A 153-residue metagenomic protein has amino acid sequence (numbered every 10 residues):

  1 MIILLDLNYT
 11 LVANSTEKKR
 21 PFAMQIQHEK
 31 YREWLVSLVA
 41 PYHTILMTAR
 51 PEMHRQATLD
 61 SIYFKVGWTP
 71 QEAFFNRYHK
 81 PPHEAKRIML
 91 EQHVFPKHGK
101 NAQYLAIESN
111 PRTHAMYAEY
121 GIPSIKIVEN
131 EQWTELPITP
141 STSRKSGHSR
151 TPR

Functional and structural regions predicted by a protein language model:
M1-T16, Y117: Asp-based phosphoryl-transfer active-site loop
I2, H43, Q103-L105: Structural motif
T10, E17, E52, R112: Conserved Rossmann-like nucleotide-cofactor binding loop
T10-V12, T48, T58: Ser/Thr-centric signal marking residues that sit in or immediately flank functional binding/regulatory motifs
K18-I45, E52-T58, E84-Q92: Short, acidic loop-to-helix structural element flanking the phosphoryl-transfer center in phosphate-processing enzymes
M53-R153: C-terminal cap/substrate-recognition subdomain and adjoining C-terminal extension of metal-dependent phosphatase-like
